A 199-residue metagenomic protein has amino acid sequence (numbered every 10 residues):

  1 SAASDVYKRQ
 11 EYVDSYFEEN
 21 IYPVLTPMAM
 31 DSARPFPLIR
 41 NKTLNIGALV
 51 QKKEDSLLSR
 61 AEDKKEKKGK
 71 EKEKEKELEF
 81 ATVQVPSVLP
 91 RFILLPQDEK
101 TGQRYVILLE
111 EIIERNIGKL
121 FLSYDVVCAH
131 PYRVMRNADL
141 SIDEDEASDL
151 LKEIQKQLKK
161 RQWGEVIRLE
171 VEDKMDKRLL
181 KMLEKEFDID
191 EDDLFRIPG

Functional and structural regions predicted by a protein language model:
A2-Y7: Short, small-residue-biased leader/transition segments that mark boundaries at the very start of proteins
S15: Conserved short alpha-helical segments that host acidic/polar catalytic motifs at enzyme active sites
E18-G199: Hydrophobic targeting/anchoring helices
